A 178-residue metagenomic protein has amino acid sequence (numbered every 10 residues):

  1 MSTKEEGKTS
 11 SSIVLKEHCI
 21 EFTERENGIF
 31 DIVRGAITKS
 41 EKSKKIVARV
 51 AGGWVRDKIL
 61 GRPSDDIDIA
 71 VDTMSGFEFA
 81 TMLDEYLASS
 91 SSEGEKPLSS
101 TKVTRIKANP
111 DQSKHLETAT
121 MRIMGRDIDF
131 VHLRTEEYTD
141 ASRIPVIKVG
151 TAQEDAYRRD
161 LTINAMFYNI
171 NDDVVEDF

Functional and structural regions predicted by a protein language model:
M1-F178: Catalytic cores of the polymerase beta-like nucleotidyltransferase superfamily and closely associated nucleotide
